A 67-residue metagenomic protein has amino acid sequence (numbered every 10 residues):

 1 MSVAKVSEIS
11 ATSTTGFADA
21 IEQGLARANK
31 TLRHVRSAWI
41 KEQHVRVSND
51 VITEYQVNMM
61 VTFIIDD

Functional and structural regions predicted by a protein language model:
M1-V3, V35, N49-Y55: A generic structural micro-feature
S2-R36: Short, well-ordered alpha-helical segments
H44-D67: A cross-kingdom feature marking charged/low-complexity
